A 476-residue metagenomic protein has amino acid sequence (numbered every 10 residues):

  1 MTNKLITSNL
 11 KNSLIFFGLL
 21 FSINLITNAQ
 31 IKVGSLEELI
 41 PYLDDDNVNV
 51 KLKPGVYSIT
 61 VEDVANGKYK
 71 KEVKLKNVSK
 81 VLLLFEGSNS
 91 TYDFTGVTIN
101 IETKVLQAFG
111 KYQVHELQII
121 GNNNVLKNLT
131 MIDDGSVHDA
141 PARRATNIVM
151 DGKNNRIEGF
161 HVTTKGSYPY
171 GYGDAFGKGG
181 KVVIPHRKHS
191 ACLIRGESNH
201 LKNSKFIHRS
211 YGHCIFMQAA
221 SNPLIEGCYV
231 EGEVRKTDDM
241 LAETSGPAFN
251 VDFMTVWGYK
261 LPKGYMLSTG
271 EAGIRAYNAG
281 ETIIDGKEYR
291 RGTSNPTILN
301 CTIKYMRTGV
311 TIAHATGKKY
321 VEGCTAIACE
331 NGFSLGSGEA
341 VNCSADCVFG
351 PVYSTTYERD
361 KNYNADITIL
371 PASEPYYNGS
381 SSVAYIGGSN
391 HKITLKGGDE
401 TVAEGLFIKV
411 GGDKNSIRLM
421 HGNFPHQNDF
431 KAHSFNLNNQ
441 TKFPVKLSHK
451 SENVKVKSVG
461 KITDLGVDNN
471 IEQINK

Functional and structural regions predicted by a protein language model:
M1-Q30, I120, D151: Bacterial Sec-dependent N-terminal signal peptides
T27-E38, V56: Right-handed parallel beta-helix/beta-solenoid
E37-D44, T60-A65, S79-G87, Y92 (+9 more regions): Short, T/G/N/S-enriched strand-turn elements that build extracellular solenoid repeat scaffolds
I40-D45, I59-T91, N100-K127, S136-R156 (+3 more regions): Extracellular beta-strand-rich solenoid/capping regions of secreted or surface-exposed proteins that bind or remodel
L52, Y92-F94, G121-N128, G152 (+10 more regions): All-beta strand scaffolds that present successive hydrophobic residues in beta-strands
V61-E62, I101-Q107, G135-A142, G166-D174 (+16 more regions): Short glycine/acidic-rich loop motifs that flank beta-strands on beta-rich extracellular proteins
V81-L83, Y112-Q118, A145-V149, G180-E197 (+4 more regions): Right-handed parallel beta-helix
